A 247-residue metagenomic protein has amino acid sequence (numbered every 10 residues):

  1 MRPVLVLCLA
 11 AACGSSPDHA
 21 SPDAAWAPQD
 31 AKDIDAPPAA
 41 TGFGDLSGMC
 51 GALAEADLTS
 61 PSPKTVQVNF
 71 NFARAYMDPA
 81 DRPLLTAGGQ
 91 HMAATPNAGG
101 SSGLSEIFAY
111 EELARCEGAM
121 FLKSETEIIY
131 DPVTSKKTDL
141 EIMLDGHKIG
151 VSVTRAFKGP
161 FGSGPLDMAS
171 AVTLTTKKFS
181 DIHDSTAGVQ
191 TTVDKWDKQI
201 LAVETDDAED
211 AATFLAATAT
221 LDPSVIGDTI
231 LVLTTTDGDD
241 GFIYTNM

Functional and structural regions predicted by a protein language model:
M1-T41: Ser/Thr-rich, Pro/Gly/Ala-heavy low-complexity intrinsically disordered linkers and tails of secreted extracellular
A36-E117: Interdomain/boundary linker segments immediately adjacent to catalytic/signaling cores
A114-K123, A219-D240: Structural alpha-beta junctions
A114-M143: A short acidic/basic microdomain associated with nuclease active sites
E141-V153: Active-site beta-strand-loop-beta-strand hairpin of nuclease catalytic cores that positions key catalytic residues
G146-I149, W196-I200, I226-T229: Loop/turn elements at helix/coil->beta-strand transitions in domains of secreted/extracellular proteins
T154-L221: Catalytic cores of nucleic-acid endonucleases
